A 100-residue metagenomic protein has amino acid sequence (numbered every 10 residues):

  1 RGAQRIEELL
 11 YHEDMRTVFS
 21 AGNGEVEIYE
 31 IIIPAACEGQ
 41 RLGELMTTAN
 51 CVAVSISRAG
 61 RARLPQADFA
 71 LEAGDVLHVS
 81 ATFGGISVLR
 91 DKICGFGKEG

Functional and structural regions predicted by a protein language model:
R1-E38: Flexible, Lys/Arg-rich cytosolic regulatory linkers and terminal tails that connect or flank
E30-G100: Cytosolic Rossmann-like ligand/nucleotide-binding regulatory domains
